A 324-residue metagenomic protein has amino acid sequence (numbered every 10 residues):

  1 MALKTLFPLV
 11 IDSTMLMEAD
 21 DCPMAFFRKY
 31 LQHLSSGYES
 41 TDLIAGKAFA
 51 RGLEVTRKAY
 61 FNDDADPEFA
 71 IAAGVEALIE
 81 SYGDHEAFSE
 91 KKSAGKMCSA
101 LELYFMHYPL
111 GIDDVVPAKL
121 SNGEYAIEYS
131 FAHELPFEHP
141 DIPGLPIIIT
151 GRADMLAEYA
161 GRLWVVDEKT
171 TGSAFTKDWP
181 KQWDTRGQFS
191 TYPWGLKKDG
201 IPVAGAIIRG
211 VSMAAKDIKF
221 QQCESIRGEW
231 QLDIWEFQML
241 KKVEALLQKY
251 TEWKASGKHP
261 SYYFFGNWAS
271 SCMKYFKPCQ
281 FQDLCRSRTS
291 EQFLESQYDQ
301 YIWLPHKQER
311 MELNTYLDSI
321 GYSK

Functional and structural regions predicted by a protein language model:
A2-P23, I147-G161, E236-L247: An acidic intrinsically disordered interaction segment
I11, I79, K181-W183, P193-K324: Metal-dependent nuclease catalytic regions and adjoining charged, substrate-binding loops involved in nucleic-acid end
T14, S35-L43, P146, D178-R186 (+1 more regions): Short, charged/polar micro-motifs that form catalytic or ligand-binding hotspots
L16-F61, C98, E128, P278-F281: Nuclease catalytic cores
E18-R28, A48, D64-G83, G205-I208 (+2 more regions): Short, compositionally biased low-complexity segments
C22-K29, R162-K169, K249, A255: Active-site-adjacent bridging/hinge elements
G52-F137: A non-catalytic, helix-rich entry segment at domain boundaries
N122-W194, K198-D199: Non-catalytic protein-protein interaction segments used by genome-maintenance enzymes to assemble and couple activities
